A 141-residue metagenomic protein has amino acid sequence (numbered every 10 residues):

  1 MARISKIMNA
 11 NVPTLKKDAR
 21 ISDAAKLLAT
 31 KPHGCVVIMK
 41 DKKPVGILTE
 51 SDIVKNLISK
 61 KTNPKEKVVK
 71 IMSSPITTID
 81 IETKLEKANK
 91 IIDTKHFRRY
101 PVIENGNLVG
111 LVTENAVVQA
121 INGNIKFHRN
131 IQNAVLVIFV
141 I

Functional and structural regions predicted by a protein language model:
M1-N11, T49-D80, K84-H96, T113-I141: Tandem CBS (Bateman) regulatory domains
M1-P44: N-terminal extramembrane/targeting module of integral membrane proteins
T14-P32, I79-H96, I103: The conserved cystathionine-beta-synthase
L28-K31, V36-D52, I92, Y100-A116: A glycine-centered beta-loop-beta connector
